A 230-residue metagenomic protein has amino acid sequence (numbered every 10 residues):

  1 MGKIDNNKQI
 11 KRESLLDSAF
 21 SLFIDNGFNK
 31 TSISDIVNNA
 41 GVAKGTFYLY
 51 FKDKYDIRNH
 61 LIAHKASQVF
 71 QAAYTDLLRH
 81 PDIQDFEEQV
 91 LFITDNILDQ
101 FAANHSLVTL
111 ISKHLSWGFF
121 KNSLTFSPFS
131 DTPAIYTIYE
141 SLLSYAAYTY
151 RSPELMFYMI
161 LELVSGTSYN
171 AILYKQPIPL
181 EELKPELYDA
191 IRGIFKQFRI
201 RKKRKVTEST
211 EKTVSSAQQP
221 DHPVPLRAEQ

Functional and structural regions predicted by a protein language model:
M1-D5, S21, K30-S34, A40 (+4 more regions): Short glycine/proline-centered loop/turn elements that form peptide/ligand docking sites
M1-I10, R199-Q230: N-terminal intrinsically disordered/low-complexity leader segments
S14, L22-D56, H60: Helix-turn-helix
R58-Q68, A72, I111: Alpha-helical DNA-contacting segments of helix-turn-helix folds
H60, T75-A103, I160: Hydrophobic alpha-helical connector segments
D99-T137, L173: Short secondary-structure transition hinges
F119-A147, E154-Y158, P185: Amphipathic alpha-helical packing segments from all-alpha helical-bundle domains
S144-A190, R201-S209, Q230: Hydrophobic/aromatic-rich alpha-helical bundle segments in the mid-to-C-terminal region
